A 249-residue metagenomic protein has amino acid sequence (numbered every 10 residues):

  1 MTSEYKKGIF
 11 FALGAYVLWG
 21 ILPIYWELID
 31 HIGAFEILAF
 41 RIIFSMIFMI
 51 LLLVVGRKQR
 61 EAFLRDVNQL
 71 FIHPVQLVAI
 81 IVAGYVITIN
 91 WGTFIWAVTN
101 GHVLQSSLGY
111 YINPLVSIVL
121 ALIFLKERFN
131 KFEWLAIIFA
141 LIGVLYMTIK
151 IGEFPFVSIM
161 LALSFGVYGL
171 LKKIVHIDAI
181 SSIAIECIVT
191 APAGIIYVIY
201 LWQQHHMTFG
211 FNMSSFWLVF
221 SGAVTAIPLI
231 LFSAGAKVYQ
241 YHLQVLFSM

Functional and structural regions predicted by a protein language model:
M1-L38, L145-I174: Glycine-/small-residue-enriched transmembrane alpha-helix faces in small-molecule transporters and effluxers
G8-L13, A62-I89, F156-M160, T208-I227 (+1 more regions): Loop-to-transmembrane-helix transition segments
I24-F35, L64-V67, W96-Q105, I142-L145 (+2 more regions): Membrane-interface helix termini and inter-helical loops of multi-pass transporters
I29, I37, R41, A97-V98 (+4 more regions): Hydrophobic/aromatic residues within transmembrane alpha-helices of multi-pass small-molecule transporters
F35-V86, E186-L201: Transmembrane alpha-helices of multi-pass small-molecule transport proteins
W96, I112-F132: C-terminal transmembrane-helix exit sites in multi-pass transporters
S107-I112, A179-V189, A226-M249: Helix-helix packing/entry segments at the starts of transmembrane helices
F129-T148, L161: Hydrophobic transmembrane alpha-helices of multi-pass small-molecule transport proteins
